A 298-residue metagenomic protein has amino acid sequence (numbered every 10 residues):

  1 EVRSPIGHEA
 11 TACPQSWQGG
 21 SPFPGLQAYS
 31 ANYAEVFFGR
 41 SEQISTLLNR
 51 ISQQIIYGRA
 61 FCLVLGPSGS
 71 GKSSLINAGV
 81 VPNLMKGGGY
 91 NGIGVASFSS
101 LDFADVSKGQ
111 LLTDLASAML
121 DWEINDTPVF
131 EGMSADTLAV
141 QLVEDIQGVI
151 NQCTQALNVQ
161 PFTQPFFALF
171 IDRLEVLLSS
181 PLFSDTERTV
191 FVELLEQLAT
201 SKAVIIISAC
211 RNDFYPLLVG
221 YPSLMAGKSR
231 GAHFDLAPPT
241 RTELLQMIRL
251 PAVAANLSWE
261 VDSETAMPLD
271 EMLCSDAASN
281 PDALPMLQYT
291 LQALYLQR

Functional and structural regions predicted by a protein language model:
E1-R298: Amphipathic helix/helix-loop-helix segment enriched in hydrophobic residues with interspersed Lys/Arg and occasional
